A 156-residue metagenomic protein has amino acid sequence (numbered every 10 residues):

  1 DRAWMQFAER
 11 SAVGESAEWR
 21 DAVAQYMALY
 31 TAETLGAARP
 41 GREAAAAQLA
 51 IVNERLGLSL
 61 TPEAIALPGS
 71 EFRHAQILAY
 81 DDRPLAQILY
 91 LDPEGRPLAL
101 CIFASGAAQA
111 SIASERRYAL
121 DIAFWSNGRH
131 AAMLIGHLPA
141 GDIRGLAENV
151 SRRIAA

Functional and structural regions predicted by a protein language model:
D1-L85, I112: Juxtamembrane extracytoplasmic segments of single-/few-pass membrane proteins
F7-S11, L89-D92, N127: Solvent-exposed, well-ordered amphipathic alpha-helical segments that flank/support binding or catalytic loops
L85-S105: A short acidic-to-branched-hydrophobic micro-motif
E94, A107-A156: A short, solvent-exposed beta-edge/loop patch
